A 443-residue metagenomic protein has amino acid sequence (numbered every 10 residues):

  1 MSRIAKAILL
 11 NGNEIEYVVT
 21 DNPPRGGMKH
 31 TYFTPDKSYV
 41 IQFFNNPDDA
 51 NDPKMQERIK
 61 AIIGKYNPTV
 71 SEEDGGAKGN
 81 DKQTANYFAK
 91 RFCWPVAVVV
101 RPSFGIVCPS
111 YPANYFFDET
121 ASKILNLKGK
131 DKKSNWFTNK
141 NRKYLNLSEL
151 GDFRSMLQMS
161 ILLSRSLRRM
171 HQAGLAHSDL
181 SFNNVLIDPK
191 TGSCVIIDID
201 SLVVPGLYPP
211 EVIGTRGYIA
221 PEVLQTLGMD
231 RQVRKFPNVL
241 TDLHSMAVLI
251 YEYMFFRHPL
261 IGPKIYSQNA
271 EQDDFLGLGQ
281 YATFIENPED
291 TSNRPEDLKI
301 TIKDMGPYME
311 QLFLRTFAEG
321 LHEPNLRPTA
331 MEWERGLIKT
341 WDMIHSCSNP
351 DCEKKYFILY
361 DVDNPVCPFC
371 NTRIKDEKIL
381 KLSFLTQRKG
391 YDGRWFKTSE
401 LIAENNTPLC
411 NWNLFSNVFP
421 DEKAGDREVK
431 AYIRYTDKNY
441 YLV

Functional and structural regions predicted by a protein language model:
S2-G64, N86-W94, V100-P102, A424-G425: ATP-binding glycine-rich phosphate-binding loop
K90-S155, Y208, I213: Conserved structural core of kinase catalytic domains
Q158-S160, L167-P189: Catalytic-loop of the protein kinase fold
I197-V203: Activation of the activation-loop gatekeeper triad in protein kinase-fold domains
P209-R231: Conserved activation segment of eukaryotic-like protein kinases, specifically the C-terminal portion of the activation
P237-L243, L249-E310: Conserved C-lobe activation region of Hanks-type protein kinase-like domains
L314-I344: Terminal C-lobe "cap" of eukaryotic-type protein kinase domains
E400-V443: Forkhead-associated
